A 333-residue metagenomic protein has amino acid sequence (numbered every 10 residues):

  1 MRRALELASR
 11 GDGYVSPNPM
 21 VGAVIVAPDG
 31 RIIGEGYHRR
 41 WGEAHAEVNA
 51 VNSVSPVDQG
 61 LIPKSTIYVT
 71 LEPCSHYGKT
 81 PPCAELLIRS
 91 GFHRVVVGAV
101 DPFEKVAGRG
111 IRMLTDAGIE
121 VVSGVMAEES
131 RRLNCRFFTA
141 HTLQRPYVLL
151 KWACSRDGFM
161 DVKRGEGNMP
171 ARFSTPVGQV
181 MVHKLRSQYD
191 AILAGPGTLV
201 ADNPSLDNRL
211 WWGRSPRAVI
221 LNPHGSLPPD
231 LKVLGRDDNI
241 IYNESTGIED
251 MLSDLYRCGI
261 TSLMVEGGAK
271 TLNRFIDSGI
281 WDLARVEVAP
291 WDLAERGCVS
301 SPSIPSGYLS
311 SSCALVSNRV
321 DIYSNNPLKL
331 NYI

Functional and structural regions predicted by a protein language model:
M1-N18, G34-E35, V54-L61, K79 (+1 more regions): Enzymes that bind and transform nitrogen-containing heteroaromatic metabolites
R2-R10, Y68-T70, L87-F92, F138-T139: Short, mixed-charge, low-aromatic patches
Y14-V15, G42-E43, I111, V125-S155: Proteins enriched for Cys/Gly/acidic motifs involved in redox and nucleic-acid/cofactor modification
G22: Helix-turn-helix
I25-E129, R217, R274-I276: Zn2+-dependent cytidine deaminase-like catalytic core
A27, T142-L143, S324-N326: Active-site beta-strand termini and strand-to-loop segments that position acidic
H76, F103, A107, S123-M126 (+3 more regions): Short capping loops/turns at secondary-structure boundaries
